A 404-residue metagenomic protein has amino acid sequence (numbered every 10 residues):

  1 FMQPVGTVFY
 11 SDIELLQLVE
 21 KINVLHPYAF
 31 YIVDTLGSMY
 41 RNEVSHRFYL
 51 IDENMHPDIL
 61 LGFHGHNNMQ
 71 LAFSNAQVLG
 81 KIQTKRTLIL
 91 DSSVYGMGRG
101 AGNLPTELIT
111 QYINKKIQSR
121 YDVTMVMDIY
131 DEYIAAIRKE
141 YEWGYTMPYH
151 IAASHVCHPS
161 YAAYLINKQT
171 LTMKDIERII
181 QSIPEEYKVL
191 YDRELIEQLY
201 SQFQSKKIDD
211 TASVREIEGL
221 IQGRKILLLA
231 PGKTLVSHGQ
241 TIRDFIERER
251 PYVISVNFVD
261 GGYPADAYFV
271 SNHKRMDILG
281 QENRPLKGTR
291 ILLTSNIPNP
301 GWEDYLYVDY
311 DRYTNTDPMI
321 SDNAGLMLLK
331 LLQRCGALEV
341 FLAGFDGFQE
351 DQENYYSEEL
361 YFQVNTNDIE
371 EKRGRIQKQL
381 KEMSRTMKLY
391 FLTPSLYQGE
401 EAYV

Functional and structural regions predicted by a protein language model:
F1-T211: Catalytic cores and adjacent flexible loops of soluble metabolic enzymes that perform enolate/carbanion chemistry on
I208-V404: Metal-ion/cofactor- or nucleotide/acyl-coenzyme-handling active-site neighborhoods
